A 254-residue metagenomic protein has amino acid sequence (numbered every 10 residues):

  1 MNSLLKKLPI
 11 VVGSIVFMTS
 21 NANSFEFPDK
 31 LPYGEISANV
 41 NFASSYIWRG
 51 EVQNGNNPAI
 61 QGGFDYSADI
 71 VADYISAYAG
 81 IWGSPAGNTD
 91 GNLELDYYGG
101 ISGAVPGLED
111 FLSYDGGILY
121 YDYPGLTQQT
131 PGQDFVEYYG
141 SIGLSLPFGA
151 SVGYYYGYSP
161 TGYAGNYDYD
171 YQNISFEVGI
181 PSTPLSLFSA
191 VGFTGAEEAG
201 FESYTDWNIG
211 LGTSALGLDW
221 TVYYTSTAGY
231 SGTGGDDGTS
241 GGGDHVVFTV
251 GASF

Functional and structural regions predicted by a protein language model:
M1-E35: Cleavable N-terminal export/targeting peptides
N23-E35, D69-A77, G91, A104-S113 (+3 more regions): Short loop/turn motifs that connect adjacent beta-strands in outer-membrane beta-barrel proteins
S24-I70, S76, G80-G87: Short glycine/proline- and aromatic-enriched beta-strand/turn motifs that initiate or cap beta-hairpins
I36-V40, G62, I75-A79, Y97 (+8 more regions): Transmembrane beta-strands of outer-membrane beta-barrel proteins
F42-W48, A68, G83-G87, G103 (+8 more regions): Transmembrane beta-strands of outer-membrane beta-barrel pores
Q53-N54, G83-Y167, G243: Outer-membrane pore/translocation modules
L95, V136, Y156-Y158, D170-Q172 (+4 more regions): Transmembrane beta-barrel architecture of outer-membrane proteins
I209, T213-A215, S240-F254: Outer-membrane beta-barrel "beta-signal"
